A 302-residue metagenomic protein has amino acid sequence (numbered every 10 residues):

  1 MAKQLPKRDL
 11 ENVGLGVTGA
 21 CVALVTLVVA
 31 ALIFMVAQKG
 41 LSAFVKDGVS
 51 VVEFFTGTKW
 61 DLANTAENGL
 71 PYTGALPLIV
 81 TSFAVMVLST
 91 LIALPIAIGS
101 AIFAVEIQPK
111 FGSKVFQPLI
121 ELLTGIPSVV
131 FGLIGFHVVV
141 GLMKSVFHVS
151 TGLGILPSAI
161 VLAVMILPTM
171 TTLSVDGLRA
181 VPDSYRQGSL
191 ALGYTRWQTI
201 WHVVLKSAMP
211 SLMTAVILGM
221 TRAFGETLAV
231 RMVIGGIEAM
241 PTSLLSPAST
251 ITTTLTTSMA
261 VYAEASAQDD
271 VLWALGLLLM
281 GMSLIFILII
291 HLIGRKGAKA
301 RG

Functional and structural regions predicted by a protein language model:
M1-V22, I290-G302: Transmembrane alpha-helical segments of polytopic membrane transport and secretion proteins
L15, I96-G135, L173, A300-G302: Cytoplasmic-entry segments and transmembrane alpha-helices of multi-pass inner-membrane transporters
T73-F103, V216: Transmembrane alpha-helix signature in integral membrane proteins
E121-I166: Generic hydrophobic transmembrane alpha-helix motif, especially the helices
S145, V230-M280: Interhelical loop and adjacent transmembrane-helix boundary motif in polytopic membrane transport permeases
L173-S174, R196-I234: Transmembrane alpha-helices
V175-R179, D183, L190, A260-G302: C-terminal transmembrane helix and the adjacent membrane-cytosol boundary/short C-terminal tail of inner/organellar
